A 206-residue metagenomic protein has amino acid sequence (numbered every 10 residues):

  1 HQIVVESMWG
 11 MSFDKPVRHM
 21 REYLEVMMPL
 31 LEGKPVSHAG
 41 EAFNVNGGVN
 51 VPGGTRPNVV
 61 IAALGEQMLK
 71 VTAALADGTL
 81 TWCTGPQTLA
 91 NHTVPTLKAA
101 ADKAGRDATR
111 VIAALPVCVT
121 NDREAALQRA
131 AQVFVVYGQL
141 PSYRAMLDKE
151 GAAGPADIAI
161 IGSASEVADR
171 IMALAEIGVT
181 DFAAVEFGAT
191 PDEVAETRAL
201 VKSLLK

Functional and structural regions predicted by a protein language model:
H1-K206: Active-site-adjacent structural elements that line small-molecule/cofactor binding pockets in enzymes
